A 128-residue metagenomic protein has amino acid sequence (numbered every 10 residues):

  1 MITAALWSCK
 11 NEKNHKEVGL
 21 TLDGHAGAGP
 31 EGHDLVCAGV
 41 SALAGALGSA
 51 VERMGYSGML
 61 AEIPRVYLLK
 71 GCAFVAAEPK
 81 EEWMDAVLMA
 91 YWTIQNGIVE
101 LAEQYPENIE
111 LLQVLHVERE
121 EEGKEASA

Functional and structural regions predicted by a protein language model:
M1-L35, G45, S49-A128: N-terminal intrinsically disordered, cationic/polar leader segments that include organellar targeting peptides
V36-V40: Short, conserved glycine- and acidic-residue-centered signature motifs in active-site or ligand-binding loops
